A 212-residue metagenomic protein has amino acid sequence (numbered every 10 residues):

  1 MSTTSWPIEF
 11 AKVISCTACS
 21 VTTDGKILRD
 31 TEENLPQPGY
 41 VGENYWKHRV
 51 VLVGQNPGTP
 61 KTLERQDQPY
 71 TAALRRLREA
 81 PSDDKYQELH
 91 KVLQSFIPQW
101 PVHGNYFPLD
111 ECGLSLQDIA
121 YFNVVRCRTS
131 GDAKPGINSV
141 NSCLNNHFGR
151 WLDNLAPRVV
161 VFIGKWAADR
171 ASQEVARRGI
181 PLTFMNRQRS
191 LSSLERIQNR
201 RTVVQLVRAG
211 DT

Functional and structural regions predicted by a protein language model:
S2-V159, K165-D169: A polyanion-binding, active-site-adjacent surface
Q68-T71, I137-S139, V175, I197-V203: Generic alpha-helical propensity signal that fires on short helical segments and nearby coil/disordered stretches
R170-R178: Short, aromatic/basic amphipathic alpha-helical patches
R177-V207: Short, flexible loop segments at boundaries between secondary-structure elements
A209-T212: Charged phosphate-binding loop/patch that engages nucleotide di/tri-phosphates or the phosphate backbone of nucleic
